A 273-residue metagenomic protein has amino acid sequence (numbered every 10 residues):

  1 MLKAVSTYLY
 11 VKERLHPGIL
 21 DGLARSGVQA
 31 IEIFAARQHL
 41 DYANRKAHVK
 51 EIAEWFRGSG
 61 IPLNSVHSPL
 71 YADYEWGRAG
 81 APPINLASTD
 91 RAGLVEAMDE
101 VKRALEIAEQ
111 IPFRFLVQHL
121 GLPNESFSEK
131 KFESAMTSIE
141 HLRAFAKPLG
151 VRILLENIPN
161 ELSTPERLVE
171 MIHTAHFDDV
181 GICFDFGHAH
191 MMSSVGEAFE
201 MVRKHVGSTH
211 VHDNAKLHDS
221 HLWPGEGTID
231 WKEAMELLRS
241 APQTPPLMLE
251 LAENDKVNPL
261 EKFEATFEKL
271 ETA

Functional and structural regions predicted by a protein language model:
M1-K3, G27-Q29, R57-N64, I111-R114 (+4 more regions): Short, well-ordered coil/turn segments that N-cap beta-strands
M1-R103, E109, K204, E264-A273: N-terminal pre-domain/capping segments
L2, A30-I33, R37, K130 (+1 more regions): Acidic/histidine-rich catalytic cores of soluble enzymes
T7, L20, Y42-A43, G80-P83 (+5 more regions): Gly/Pro-rich active-site loop or hairpin
L9-V11, A35-R37, P69-A72, L120-N124 (+4 more regions): Active-site-proximal loop/turn and secondary-structure-junction residues that shape catalytic pockets, frequently
P17, D73-G181: Active-site acidic/histidine proton-transfer and metal-coordination neighborhood in alpha/beta enzyme cores
L23, I31, F56, A97 (+6 more regions): Conserved, mostly hydrophobic/aromatic
K50-S68, M136-P148, T174-A175, W231-A234: Alpha-helix-loop-beta-strand connector modules within alpha/beta enzyme cores
